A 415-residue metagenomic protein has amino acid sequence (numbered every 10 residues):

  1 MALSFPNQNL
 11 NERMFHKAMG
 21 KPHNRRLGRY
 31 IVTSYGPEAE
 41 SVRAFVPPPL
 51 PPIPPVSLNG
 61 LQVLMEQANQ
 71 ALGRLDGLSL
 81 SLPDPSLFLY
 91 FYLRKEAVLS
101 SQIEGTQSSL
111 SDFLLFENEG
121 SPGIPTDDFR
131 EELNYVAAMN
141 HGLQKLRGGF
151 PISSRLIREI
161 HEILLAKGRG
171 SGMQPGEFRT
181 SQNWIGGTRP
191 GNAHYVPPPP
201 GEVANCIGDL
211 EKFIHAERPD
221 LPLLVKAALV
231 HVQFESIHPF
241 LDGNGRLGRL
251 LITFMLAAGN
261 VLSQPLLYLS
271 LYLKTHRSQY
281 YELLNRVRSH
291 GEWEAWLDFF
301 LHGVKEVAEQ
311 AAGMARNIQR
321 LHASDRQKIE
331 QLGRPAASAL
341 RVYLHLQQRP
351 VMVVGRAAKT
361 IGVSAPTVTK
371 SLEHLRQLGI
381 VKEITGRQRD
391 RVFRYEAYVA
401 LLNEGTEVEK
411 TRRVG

Functional and structural regions predicted by a protein language model:
M1-G415: FIC/Doc superfamily catalytic core
